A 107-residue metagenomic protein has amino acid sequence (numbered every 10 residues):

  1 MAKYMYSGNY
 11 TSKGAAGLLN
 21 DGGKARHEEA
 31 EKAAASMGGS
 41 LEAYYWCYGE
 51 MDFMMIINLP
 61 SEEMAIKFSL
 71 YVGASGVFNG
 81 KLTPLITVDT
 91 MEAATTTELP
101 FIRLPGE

Functional and structural regions predicted by a protein language model:
M1-E107: A compositional/biophysical signature of low hydrophobicity enriched in polar/charged and small residues
